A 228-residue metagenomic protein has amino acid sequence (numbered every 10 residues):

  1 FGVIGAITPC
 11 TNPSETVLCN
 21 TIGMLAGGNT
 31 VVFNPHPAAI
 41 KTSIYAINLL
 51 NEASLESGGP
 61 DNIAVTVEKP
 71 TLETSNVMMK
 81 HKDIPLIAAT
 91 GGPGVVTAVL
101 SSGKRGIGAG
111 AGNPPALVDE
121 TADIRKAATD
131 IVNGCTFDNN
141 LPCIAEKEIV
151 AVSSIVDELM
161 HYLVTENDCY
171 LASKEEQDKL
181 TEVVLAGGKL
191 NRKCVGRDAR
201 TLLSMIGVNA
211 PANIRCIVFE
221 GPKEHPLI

Functional and structural regions predicted by a protein language model:
F1-K126: Rossmann-like NAD(P) dinucleotide-binding subdomain of oxidoreductase/dehydrogenase enzymes
A26, V96-L227: ALDH superfamily catalytic-core signature
